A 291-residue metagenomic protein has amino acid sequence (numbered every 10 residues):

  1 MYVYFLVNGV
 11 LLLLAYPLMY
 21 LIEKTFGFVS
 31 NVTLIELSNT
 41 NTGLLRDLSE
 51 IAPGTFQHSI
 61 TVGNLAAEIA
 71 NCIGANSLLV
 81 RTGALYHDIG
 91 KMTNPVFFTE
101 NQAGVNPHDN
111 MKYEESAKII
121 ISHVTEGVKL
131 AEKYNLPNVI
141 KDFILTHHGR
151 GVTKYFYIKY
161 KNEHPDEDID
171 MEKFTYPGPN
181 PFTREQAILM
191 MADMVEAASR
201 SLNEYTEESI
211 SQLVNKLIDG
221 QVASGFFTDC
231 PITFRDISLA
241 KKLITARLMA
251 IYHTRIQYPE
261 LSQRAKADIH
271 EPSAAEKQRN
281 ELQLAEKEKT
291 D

Functional and structural regions predicted by a protein language model:
M1-P53: Generic detector of multi-pass transmembrane helix bundles and their immediately adjacent loops in polytopic membrane
M1-Y4, N39, L79-I89, I144-R150 (+3 more regions): A glycine-rich phosphate-binding loop feature that marks nucleotide/adenosyl-phosphate handling sites
Y2-Y16, C230-I237, K241-L248, Y252: Conserved catalytic alpha/beta cores of large enzymes that bind or transform nucleotide phosphates and polynucleotides
I22, S30, P177-P179, S201 (+2 more regions): Core, soluble structural subunits of large cytosolic macromolecular machines
L34-S38, S59, V96-F98, F156-Y160 (+3 more regions): Short coil/turn segments at secondary-structure boundaries
L45-H58, G63-E207, S211-V214, G220-S224: Divalent metal-dependent catalytic cores for phosphoryl transfer on phosphate-bearing substrates
A197, G220, R235-I269: Conserved SxxK-family serine transpeptidase/carboxypeptidase catalytic domain of penicillin-binding proteins
S273-D291: Long, low-complexity, intrinsically disordered segments
